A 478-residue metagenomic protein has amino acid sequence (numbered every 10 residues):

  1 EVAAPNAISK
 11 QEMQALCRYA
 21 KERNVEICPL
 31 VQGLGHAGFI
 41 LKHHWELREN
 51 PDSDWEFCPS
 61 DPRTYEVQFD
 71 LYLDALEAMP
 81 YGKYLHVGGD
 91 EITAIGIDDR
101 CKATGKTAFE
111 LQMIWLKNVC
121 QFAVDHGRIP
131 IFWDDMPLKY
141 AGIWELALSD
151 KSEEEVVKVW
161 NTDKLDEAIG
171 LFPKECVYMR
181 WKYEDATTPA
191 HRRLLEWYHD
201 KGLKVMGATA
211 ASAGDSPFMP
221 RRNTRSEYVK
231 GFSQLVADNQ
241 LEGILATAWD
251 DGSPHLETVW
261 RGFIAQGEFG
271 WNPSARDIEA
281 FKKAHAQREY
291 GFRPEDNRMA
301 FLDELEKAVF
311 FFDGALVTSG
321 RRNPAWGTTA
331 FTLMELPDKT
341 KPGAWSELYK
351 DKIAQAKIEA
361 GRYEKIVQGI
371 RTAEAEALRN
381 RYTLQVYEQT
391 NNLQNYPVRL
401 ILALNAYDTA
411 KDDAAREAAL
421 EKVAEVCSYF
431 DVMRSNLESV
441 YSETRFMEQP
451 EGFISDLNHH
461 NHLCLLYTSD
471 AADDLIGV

Functional and structural regions predicted by a protein language model:
E1-E12, T209, G214-D215: Aromatic-lined carbohydrate-binding/catalytic grooves of carbohydrate-active enzymes
E1-I8, L30-D52, L76, P80-A108 (+2 more regions): Active-site-proximal loop/short-helix segments that contain or immediately flank catalytic acid/base residue(s)
Q11-Y19, V31: Feature captures the catalytic ectodomains and active-site-proximal regions of enzymes that hydrolyze or transfer
A15-R18, N24, Y65-L73, E77 (+2 more regions): Substrate-binding groove of N-acetylhexosamine-processing glycoside hydrolases
L34-D70, D74, E227-K230: Active-site-adjacent "subsite" loops/lids of carbohydrate-active enzymes
H86-D90, R445, G477: Glycine-centered small-residue hotspots that permit tight backbone geometry or close packing
Y467-V478: Single conserved hydrophobic/aromatic residue that forms the stacking wall/gate of nucleotide- or nucleobase-binding
